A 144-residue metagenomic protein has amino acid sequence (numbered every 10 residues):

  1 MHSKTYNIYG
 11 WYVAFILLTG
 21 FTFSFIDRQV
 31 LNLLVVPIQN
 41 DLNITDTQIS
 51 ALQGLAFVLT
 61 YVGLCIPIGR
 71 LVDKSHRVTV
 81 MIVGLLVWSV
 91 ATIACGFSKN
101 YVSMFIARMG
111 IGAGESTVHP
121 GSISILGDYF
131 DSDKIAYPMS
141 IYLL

Functional and structural regions predicted by a protein language model:
M1-I26, L31: Cytosolic juxtamembrane N-terminal segment immediately preceding the first transmembrane helix of multi-pass
G20-F21, F25, V58, T92 (+2 more regions): Helical-face signature of the major facilitator-like transporter fold
F25, Q29, G96, G112-P120: Small-residue-rich segments within alpha-helical transmembrane domains of MFS-like 12-TM solute carriers
Q29, F57-I66, S116: Residue-level signature of mid-helix packing/kink "hotspots" within the transmembrane helices of 12-pass Major
L34-G63: Extracellular/periplasmic helix-loop-helix junction of adjacent transmembrane segments in MFS-like secondary
N43, H76, F97-S103, G114 (+1 more regions): Helix-breaking motifs and short loop linkers at transmembrane-helix boundaries and internal kinks in secondary membrane
G63-V102: Conserved MFS/SLC helix-loop-helix module at the cytosolic interface between two early adjacent transmembrane helices
A107-L144: Cytoplasmic helix-loop-helix junction between adjacent transmembrane helices in 12-TM secondary transporters
